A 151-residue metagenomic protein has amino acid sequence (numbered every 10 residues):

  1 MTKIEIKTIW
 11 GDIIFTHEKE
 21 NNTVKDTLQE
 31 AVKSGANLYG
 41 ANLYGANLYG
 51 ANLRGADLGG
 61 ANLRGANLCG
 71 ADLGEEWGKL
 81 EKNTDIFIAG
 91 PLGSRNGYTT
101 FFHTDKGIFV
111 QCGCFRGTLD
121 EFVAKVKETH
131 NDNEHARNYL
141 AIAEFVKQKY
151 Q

Functional and structural regions predicted by a protein language model:
M1-G59, Q151: Extended, small-residue-rich solenoid/repeat segments and analogous flexible loops that form exposed scaffolds
M1-T2, K7-K19, D105-V110, D120 (+2 more regions): Hydrophobic alpha-helical segments used as single-pass signal-anchor/transmembrane membrane anchors and their immediate
T27, E121, N138-A141: Exposed alpha-helical structural elements
L63: Noncatalytic, basic helical substrate-engagement surface that gates or grips nucleic-acid strands
A66-I108, C112-E121, K125: Leucine-rich solenoid repeat scaffolds
N138-Q151: Charged phosphate-binding loop/patch that engages nucleotide di/tri-phosphates or the phosphate backbone of nucleic
